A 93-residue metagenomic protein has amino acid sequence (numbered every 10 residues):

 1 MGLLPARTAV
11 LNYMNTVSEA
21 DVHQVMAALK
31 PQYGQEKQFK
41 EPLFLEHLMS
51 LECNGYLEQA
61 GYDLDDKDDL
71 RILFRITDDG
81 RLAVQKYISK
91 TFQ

Functional and structural regions predicted by a protein language model:
M1-E19, F92: Short alpha-helical segments that sit at the start of domains
N12, T16, P31-Q35, D63: General structural signal for alpha-helix termini and helix-helix connectors
A20-P31: Short acidic, hydrophobic short linear motifs in intrinsically disordered regions
P31-L45: Short, positively charged loop/turn segments that connect secondary-structure elements
L45-E52: Short, hydrophobic-biased segments on the C-terminal half of alpha helices that form "recognition helices"
E52-D63: A short, conserved structural fragment
G61-I72: Short, Lys/Arg-rich nucleic-acid/phosphate-binding segment
I72-Q93: Short, amphipathic alpha-helical interaction segments positioned at domain boundaries
